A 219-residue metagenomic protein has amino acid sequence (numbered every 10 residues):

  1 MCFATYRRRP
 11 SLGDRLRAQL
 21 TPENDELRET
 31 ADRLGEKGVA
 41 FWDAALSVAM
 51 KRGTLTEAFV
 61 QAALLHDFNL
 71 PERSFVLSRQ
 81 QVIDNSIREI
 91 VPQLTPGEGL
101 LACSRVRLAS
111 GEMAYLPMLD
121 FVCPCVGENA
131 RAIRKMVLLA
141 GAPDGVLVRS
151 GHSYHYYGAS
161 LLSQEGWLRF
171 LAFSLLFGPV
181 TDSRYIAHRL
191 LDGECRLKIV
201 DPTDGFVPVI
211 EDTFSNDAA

Functional and structural regions predicted by a protein language model:
M1-S150, L161-Q164, L168, C195-A219: Signature for HUH/AEP ssDNA processing cores
L101-C103, V180-L191: Aromatic/basic-lined ligand-recognition segments that form π-stacking hydrophobic pockets flanked by Lys/Arg to engage
A140-G141, A172-S183: A common structural junction motif
D144-H152, S183-R189: A generic structural motif
Y157-A159: Short hydrophobic/aromatic beta-strand micro-patches that form the beta-sheet surface supporting nucleotide- or nucleic
